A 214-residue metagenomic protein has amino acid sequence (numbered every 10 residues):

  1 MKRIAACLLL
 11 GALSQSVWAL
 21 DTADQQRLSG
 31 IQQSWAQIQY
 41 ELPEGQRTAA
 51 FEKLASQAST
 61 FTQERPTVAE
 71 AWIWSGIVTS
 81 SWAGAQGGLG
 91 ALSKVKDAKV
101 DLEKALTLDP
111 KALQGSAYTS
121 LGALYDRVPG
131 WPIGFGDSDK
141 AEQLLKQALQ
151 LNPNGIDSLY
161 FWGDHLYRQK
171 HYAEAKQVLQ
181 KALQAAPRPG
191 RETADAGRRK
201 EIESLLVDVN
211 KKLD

Functional and structural regions predicted by a protein language model:
V17-Q57: N-terminal leader/linker segments that initiate helical-solenoid repeat arrays
R47-A50, L54, A91, A98 (+2 more regions): Single-residue signature of alpha-solenoid repeat helices
P66, P110-A112, P153: Short coil turns that delineate tetratricopeptide repeat
A71, Q114-A117, S158, E192: TPR alpha-solenoid repeat register
R168, Q177-D214: Terminal, low-structured helical/coil segments at or just beyond the last alpha-helical repeat
